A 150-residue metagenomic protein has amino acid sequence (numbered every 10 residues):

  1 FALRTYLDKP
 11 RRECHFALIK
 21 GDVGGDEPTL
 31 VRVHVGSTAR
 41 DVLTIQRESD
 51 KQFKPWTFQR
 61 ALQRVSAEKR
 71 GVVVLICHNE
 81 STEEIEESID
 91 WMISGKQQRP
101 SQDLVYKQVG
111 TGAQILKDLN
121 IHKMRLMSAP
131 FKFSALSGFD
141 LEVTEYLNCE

Functional and structural regions predicted by a protein language model:
F1-E150: Catalytic domains of riboflavin
